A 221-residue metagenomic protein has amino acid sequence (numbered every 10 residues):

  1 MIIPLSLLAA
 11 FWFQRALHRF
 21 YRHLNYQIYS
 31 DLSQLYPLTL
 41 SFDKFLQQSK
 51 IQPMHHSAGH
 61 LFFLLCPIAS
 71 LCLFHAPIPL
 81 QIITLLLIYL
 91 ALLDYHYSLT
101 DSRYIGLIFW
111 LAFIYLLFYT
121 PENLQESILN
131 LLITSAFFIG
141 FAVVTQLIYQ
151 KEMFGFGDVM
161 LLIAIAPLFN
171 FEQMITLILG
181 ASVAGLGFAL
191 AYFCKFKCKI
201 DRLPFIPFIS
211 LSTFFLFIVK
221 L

Functional and structural regions predicted by a protein language model:
M1-L221: A membrane-topology feature that recognizes alpha-helical transmembrane segments and their immediate juxtamembrane
